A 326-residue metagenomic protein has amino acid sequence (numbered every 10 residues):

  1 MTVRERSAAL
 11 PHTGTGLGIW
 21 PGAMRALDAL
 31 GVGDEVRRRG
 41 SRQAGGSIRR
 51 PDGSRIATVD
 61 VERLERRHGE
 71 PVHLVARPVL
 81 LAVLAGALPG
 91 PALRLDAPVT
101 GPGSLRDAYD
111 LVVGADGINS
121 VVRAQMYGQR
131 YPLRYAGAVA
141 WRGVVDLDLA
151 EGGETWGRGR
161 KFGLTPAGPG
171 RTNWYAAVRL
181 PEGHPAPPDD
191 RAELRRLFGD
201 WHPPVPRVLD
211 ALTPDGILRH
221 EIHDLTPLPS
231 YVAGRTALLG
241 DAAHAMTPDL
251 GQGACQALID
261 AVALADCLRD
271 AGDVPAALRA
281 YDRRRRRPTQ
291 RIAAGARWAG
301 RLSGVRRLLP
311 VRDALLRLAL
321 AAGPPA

Functional and structural regions predicted by a protein language model:
M1-R4, V112, V232, T236-L239: Residue-level marker for buried hydrophobic side chains located in beta-strands that build the well-ordered beta-sheet
M1-T15: Glycine-rich FAD pyrophosphate-binding loop
A8, N119, L238, H244 (+1 more regions): Short, glycine/acidic-enriched loop or turn micro-motifs at the edges of active sites
W20-Y127, Y131-D146, P181-R195: Conserved N-terminal helical subregion
R38, R207, P229, L250-G251 (+1 more regions): C-terminal helical "tail/cap" subdomain of flavin- and related membrane-associated enzymes
A138-P166: Flavin-dependent oxidoreductases
R158-R160, G168-P169, V178-L250, Q256: FAD/FMN-dependent oxidoreductases across multiple families
